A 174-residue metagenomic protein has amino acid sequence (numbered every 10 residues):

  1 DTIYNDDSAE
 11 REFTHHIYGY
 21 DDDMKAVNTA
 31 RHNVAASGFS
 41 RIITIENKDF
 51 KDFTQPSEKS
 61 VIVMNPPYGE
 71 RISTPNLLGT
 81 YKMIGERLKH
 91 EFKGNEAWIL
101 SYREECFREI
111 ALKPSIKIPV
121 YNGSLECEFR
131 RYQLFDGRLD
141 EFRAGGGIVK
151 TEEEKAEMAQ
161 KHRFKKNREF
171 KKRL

Functional and structural regions predicted by a protein language model:
D1-R173: Class I S-adenosyl-L-methionine-dependent methyltransferase catalytic core
